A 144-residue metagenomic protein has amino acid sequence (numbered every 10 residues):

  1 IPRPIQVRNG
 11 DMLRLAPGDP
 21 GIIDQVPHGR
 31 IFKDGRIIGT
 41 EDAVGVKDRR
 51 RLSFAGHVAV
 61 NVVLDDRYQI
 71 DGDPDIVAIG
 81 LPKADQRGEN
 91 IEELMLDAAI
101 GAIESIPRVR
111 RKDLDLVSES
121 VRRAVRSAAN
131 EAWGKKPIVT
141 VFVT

Functional and structural regions predicted by a protein language model:
I1-T144: Acidic/His-rich, metal-assisted hydrolase cores and their charged scaffolds
